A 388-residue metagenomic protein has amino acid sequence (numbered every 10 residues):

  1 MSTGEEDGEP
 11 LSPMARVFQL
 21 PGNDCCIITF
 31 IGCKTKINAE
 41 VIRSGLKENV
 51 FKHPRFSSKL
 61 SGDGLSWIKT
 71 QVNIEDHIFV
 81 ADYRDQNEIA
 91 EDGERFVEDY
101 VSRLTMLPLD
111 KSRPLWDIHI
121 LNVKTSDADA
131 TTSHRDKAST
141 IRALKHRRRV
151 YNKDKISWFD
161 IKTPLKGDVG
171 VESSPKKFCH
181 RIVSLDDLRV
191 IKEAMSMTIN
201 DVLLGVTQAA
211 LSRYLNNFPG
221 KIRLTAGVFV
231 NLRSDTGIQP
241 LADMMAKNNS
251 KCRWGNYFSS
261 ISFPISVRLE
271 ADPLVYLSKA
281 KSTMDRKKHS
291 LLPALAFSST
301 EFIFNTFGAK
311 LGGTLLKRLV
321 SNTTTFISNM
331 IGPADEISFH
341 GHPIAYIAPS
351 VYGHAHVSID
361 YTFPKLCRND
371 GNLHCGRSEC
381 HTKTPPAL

Functional and structural regions predicted by a protein language model:
M1-G8, I28-V357, F363-R368, N372-P386: Soluble acyl-CoA-dependent acyltransferase catalytic core bearing the H(X)4D motif
M14-F18: Intrinsically disordered, low-complexity linker and terminal regions at domain boundaries
G22-I27: TRNA-binding/sensing appendages of the translation machinery
